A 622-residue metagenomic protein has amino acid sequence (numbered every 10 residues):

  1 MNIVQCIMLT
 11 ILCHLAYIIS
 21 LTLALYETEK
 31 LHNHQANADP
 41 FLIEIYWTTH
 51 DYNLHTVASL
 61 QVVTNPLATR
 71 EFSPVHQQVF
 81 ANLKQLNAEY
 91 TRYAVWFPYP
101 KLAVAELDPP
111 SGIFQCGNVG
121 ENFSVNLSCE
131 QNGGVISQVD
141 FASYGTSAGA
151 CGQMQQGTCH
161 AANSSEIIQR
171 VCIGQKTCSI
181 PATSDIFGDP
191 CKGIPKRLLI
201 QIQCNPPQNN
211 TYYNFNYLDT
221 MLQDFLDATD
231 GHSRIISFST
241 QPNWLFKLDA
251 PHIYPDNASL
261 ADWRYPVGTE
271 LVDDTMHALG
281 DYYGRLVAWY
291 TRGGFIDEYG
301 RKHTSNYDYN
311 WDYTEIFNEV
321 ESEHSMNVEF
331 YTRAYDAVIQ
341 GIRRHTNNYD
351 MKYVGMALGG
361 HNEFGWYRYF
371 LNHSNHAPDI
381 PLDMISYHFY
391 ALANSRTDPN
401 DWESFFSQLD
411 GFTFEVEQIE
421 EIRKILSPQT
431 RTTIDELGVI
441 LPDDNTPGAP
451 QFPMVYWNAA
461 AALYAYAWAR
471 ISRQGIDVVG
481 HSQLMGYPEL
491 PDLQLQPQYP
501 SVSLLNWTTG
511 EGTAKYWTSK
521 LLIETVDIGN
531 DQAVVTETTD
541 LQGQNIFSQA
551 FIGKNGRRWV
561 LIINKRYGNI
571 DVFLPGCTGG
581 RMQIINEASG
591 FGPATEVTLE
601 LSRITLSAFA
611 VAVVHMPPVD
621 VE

Functional and structural regions predicted by a protein language model:
M1-L15: Classical eukaryotic N-terminal signal peptides for Sec-dependent ER targeting/secretion, especially the positively
I11-H14, I18-Q115, P207-I316, S322-H361 (+7 more regions): Non-catalytic accessory regions flanking glycosidase/transglycosidase catalytic cores in CAZymes
E106-S111, M154, Y254-L271, S395-Q408 (+1 more regions): A solvent-exposed, charged loop/short amphipathic helix patch at secondary-structure junctions
G112-P207: Extracellular, modular beta-sheet/disulfide-rich ectodomains of secreted and cell-surface proteins
T240-Q241, Y390-A391, G438: Short glycine-enriched loops at secondary-structure junctions
V320-F330, M356, D383-M384, H388-I422: Substrate-binding/catalytic cleft of secreted carbohydrate-active enzymes, primarily glycoside hydrolases
L358-S386, G438-A459, P488-L493: Substrate-binding cleft/loops of secretory-pathway carbohydrate-active enzymes
E403-E489: Catalytic-core region of carbohydrate-active enzymes that cleave or remodel glycosidic bonds
